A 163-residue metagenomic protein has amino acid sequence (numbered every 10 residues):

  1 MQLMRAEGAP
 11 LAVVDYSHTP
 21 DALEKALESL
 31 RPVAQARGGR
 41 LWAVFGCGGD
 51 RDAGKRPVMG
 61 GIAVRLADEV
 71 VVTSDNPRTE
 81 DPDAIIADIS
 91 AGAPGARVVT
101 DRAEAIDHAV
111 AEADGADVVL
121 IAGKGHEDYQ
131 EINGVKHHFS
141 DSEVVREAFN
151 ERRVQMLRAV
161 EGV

Functional and structural regions predicted by a protein language model:
Q2-V163: ATP-dependent carboxylate-amine ligase
